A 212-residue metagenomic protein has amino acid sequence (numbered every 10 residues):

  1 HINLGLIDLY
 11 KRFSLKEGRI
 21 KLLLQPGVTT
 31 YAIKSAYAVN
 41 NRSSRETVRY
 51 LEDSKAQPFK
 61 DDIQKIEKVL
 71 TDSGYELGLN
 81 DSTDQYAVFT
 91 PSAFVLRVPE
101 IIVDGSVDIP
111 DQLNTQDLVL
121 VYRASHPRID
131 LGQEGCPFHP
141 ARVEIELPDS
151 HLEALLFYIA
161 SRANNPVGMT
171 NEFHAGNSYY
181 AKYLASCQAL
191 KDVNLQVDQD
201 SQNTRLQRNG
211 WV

Functional and structural regions predicted by a protein language model:
H1-V212: Glycine-enriched, solvent-exposed interface loops adjoining structured elements
